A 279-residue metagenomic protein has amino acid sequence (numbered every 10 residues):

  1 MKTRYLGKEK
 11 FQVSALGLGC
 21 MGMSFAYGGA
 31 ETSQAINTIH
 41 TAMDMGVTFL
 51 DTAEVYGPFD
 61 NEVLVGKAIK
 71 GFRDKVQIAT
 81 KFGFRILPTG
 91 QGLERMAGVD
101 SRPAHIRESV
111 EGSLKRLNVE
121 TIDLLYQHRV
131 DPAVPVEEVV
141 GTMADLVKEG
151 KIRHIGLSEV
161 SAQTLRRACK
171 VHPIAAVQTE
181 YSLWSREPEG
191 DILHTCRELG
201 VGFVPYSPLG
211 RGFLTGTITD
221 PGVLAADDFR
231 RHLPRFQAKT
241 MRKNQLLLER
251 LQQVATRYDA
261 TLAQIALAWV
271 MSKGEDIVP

Functional and structural regions predicted by a protein language model:
M1-T80: N-terminal binding-site loop/beta-alpha segment at the start of enzyme catalytic domains that lines or forms
L6, L18, A35, L50 (+11 more regions): Conserved, mostly hydrophobic/aromatic
M21-M23, A53-V55, K81-R85, Q127-V130 (+3 more regions): Active-site beta-loop-alpha junctions enriched in small/polar residues
T89-E187, D191: Glycine/proline-rich, positively charged, aromatic-decorated active-site loop/lid region on the catalytic face
V147, K239-P279: Conserved short secondary-structure transition element at the edge of the structured enzyme core that lines
K151, C169-A176, R197-V204, E275-I277: Glycine-enriched alpha-helix->loop->beta-strand junction motifs that scaffold or abut catalytic
P188-D227, T261: Aromatic-lined glycan-binding groove of carbohydrate-active enzymes
